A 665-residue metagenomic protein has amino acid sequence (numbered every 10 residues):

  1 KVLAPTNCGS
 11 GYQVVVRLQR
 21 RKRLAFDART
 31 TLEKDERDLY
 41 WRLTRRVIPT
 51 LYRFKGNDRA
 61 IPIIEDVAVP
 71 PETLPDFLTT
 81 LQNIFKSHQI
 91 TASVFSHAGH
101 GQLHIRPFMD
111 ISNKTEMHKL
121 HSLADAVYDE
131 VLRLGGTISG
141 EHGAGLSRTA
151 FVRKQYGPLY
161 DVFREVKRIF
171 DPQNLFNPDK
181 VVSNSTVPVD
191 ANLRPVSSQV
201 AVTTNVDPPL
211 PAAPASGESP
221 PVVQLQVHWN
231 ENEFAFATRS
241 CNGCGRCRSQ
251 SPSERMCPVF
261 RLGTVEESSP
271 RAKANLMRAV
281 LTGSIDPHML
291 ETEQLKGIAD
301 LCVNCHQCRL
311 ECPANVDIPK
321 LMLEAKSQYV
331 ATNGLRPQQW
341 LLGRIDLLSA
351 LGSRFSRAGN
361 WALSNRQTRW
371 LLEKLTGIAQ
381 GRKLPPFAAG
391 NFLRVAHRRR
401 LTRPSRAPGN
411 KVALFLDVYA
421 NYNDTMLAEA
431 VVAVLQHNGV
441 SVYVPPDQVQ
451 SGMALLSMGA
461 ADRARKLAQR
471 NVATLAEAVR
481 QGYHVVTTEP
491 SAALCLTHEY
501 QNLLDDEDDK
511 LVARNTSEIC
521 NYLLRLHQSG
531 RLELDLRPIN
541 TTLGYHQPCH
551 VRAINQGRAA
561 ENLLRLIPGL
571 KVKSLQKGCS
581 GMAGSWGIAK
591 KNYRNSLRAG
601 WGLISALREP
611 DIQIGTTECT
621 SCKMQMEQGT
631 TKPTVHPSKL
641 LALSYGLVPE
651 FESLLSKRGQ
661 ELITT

Functional and structural regions predicted by a protein language model:
K1-D58, P62, T91, S96 (+10 more regions): Terminal amphipathic helices with adjacent charged low-complexity linkers/tails
K1-S96, G101-G140, G145-V206, E218-S251 (+1 more regions): Noncatalytic alpha-helical scaffold of FAD-dependent oxidoreductases
K1-V2, D58-V69, H104-S112, G145-T149 (+6 more regions): Glycine- and acidic
L3-N7, E36-Y40, T50, H100-H104 (+17 more regions): Flexible loop/turn segments at secondary-structure boundaries
A28-L32, K55-G56, E141-G143, F176-V182 (+7 more regions): Short coil/turn segments at secondary-structure boundaries
P62, I111-E116, L146-Q155, V222-W229 (+10 more regions): Short beta-alpha connecting loops at secondary-structure transitions that line or flank enzyme active sites
D171, P178, P209, P319-T665: Iron-sulfur cluster-binding electron-transfer modules in prokaryotic oxidoreductases
E233-R261, E267, Q294-V316, L348-G352 (+3 more regions): Cysteine-centered iron-sulfur cluster-binding motifs in ferredoxin-type domains/subunits of redox enzymes
